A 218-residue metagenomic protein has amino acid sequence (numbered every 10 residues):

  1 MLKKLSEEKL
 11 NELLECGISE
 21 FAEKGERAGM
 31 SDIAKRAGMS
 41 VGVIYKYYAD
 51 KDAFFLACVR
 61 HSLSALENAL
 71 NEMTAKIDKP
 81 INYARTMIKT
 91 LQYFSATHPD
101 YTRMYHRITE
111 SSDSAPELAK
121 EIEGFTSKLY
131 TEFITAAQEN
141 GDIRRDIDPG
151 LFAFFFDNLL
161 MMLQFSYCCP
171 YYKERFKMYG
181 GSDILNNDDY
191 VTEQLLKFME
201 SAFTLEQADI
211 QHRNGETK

Functional and structural regions predicted by a protein language model:
L2-C16: N-terminal positioning helix adjacent to the helix-turn-helix/winged-helix DNA-binding module
E12, C16, E20-A53, A57: Helix-turn-helix
M30, R60-L66: Short, basic, alpha-helical segments at the C-terminal edge of helix-turn-helix-like DNA-binding modules
V41-V43, T102, A115, L159 (+1 more regions): Gram-positive cell-envelope targeting signals
A57, N71-D100, P149-F156: Hydrophobic alpha-helical connector segments
Q92, A96-T131, L151-A153, G181-L185: Short secondary-structure transition hinges
Y93, K128-N140, N158-K218: C-terminal peripheral helix-coil segments that are non-catalytic and often amphipathic
R103-H106, E117, D146, Y172 (+2 more regions): Short, hydrophobic secondary-structure boundary micro-motifs
